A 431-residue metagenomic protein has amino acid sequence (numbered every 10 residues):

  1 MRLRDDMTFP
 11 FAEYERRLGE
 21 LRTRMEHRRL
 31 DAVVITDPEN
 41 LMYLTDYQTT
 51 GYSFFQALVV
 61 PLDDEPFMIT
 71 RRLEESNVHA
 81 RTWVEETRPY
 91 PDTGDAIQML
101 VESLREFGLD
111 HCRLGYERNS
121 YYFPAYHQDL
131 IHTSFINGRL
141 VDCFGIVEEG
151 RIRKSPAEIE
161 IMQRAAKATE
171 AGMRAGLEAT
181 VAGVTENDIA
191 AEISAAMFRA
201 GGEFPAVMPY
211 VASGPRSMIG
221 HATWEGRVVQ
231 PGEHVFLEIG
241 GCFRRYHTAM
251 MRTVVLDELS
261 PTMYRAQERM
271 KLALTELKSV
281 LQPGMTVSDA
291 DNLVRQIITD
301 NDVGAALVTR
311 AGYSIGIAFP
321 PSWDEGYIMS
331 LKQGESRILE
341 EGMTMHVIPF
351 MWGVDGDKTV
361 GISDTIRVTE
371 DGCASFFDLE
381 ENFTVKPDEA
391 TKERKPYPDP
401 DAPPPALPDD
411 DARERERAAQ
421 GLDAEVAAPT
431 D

Functional and structural regions predicted by a protein language model:
M1-D431: Active-site neighborhoods and metal-handling regions in enzymes and metal-associated proteins
